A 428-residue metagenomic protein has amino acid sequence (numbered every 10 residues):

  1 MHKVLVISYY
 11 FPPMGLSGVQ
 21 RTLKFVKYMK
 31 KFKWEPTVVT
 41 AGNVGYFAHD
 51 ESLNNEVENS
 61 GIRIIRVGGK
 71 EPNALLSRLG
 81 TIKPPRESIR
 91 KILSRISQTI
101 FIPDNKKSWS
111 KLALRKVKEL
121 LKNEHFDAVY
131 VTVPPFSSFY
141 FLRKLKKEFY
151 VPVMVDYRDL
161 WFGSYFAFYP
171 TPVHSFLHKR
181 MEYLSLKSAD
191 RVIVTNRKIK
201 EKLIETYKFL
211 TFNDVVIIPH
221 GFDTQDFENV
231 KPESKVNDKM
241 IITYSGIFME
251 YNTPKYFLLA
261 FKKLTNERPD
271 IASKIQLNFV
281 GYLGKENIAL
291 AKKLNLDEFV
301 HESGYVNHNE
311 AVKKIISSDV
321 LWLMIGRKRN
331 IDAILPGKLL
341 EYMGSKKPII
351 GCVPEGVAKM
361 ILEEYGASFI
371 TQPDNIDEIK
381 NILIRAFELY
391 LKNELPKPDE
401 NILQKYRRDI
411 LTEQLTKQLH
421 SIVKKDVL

Functional and structural regions predicted by a protein language model:
M1-P72, R191, I410, H420-L428: N-terminal subdomain of nucleotide-sugar transferases
S17, N252, N307-K314, L321-L340 (+2 more regions): Nucleotide-sugar-dependent
A41-K111, L120: A conserved catalytic-core segment of Leloir-type glycosyltransferases
S137-Y140, K144-E148, V173-V194: Membrane-proximal helix-turn-helix segments that form the acceptor-binding/catalytic region of lipid-linked
K198, G221: Carbohydrate-associated surface elements
K235-N252, L258-F261, L411: Conserved donor-binding/catalytic core segment of Leloir-type glycosyltransferases
R268, A272-I275, F279-G281, E286-V312: Nucleotide-activated donor-binding/catalytic signature segment of Leloir-type glycosyltransferases, i.e., the conserved
D374-E378, L391-I422: A charged, aromatic-enriched C-terminal amphipathic alpha-helix characteristic of glycosyltransferases across folds
